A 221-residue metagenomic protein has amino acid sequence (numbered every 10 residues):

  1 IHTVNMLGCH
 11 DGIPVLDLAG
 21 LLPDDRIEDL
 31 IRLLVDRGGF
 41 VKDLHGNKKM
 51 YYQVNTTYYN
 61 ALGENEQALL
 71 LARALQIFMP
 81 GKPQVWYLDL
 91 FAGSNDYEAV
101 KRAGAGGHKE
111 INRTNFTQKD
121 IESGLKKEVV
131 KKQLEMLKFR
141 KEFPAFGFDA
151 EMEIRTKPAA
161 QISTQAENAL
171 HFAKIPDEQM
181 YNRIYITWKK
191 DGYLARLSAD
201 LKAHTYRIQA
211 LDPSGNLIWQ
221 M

Functional and structural regions predicted by a protein language model:
I1-R196, D200-K202: Active-site and adjacent substrate-binding regions of carbohydrate-active enzymes
E167, N216-M221: C-terminal beta-strand-rich structural cap/linker in extracellular carbohydrate-active enzymes
T205-P213, L217: Beta-strand-rich binding/interaction modules
